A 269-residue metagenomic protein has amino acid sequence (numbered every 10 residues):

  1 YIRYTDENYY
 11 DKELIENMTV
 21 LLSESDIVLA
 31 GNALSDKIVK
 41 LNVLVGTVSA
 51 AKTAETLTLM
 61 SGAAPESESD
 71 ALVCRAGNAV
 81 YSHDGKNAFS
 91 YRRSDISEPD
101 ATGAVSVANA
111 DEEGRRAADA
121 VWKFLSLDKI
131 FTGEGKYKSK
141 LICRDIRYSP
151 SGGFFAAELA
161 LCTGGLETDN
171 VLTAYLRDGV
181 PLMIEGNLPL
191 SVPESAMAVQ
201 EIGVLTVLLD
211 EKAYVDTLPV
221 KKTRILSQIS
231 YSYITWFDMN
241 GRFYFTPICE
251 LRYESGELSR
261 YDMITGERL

Functional and structural regions predicted by a protein language model:
Y1-L127: Preferential activation on post-signal-peptide N-terminal prodomains/segments of secreted or lumenal proteins
R3, N8-Y9, V80, K136 (+3 more regions): Intrinsically disordered, low-complexity N-terminal regions enriched in serine/proline/glycine with scattered basic
A51-N87, R92-S94, T132-P181, E185 (+1 more regions): Exposed beta-strand-loop-beta-strand "reactive/processing" segments of non-cytosolic proteins
T53, G103-S151, E194-N240: Short, non-transmembrane alpha-helical segments in secretory-pathway proteins
V171-L209: Short helix-loop boundary/capping segments
E257-L269: Acidic, serine/threonine-rich low-complexity disordered tracts
